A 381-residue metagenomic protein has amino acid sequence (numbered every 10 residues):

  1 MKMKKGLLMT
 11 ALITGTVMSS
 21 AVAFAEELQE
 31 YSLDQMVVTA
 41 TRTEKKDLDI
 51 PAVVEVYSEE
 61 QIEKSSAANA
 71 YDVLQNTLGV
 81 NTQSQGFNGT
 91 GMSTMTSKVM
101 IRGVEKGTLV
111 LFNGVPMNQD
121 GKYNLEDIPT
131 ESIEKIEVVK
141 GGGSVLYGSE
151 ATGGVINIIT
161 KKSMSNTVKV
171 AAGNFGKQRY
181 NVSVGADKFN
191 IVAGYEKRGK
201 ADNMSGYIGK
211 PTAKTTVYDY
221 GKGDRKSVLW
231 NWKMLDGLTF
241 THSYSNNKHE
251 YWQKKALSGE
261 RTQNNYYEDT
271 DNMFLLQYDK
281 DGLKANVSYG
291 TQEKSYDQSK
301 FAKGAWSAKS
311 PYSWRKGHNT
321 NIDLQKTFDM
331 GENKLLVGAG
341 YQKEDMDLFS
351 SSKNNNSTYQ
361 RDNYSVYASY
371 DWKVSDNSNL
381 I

Functional and structural regions predicted by a protein language model:
M1-A67, Y71-T77, A186, D224-K226 (+5 more regions): N-terminal Sec signal peptide and the immediately downstream disordered periplasmic leader that contains the TonB box
T43, K106, M117, G173-F175 (+4 more regions): Structural signature of outer-membrane beta-barrel domains
Y71, Q75-V115, E134: Extracytoplasmic beta-strand/coil segments of soluble accessory domains associated with Gram-negative outer-membrane
G91-S93, G148, G173-G176, Y218-D224 (+3 more regions): Short sequence motifs at beta-strands and strand-loop junctions characteristic of Gram-negative outer-membrane
K98, V115-K140, I158: Short acidic/polar hinge/loop motifs at secondary-structure boundaries that mediate gating or recognition
M164-N174, A193-Y195, S378-I381: Transmembrane beta-strand segments that form the barrel wall of outer-membrane beta-barrel proteins
S165, R179-Y267: Periplasmic-side early beta-strands and strand-to-turn transitions of outer-membrane beta-barrels
N190-I191, N231-N247, Y266-I381: Face-selective signature of the C-terminal outer-membrane beta-barrel domain
